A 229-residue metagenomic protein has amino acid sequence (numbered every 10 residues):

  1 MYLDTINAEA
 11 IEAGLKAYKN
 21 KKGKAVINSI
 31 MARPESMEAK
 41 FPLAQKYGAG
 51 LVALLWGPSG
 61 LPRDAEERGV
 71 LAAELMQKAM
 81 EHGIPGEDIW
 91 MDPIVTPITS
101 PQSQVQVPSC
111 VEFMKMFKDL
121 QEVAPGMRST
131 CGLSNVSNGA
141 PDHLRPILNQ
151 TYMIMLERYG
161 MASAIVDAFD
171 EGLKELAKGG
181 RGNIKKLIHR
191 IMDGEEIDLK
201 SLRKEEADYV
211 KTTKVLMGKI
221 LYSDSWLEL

Functional and structural regions predicted by a protein language model:
M1-N7, K24-P34: Catalytic beta/alpha-barrel core
E9-A13, R190-M192: Terminal amphipathic helices with adjacent charged low-complexity linkers/tails
A10, S36-A39: Short acidic active-site motifs
E12-I30: A short alpha/beta connector and helix-capping loop motif
K22, G83-I84, G218: Glycine-centered secondary-structure boundary/capping sites
A39-S201: Catalytic alpha/beta core domains of metabolic enzymes, predominantly
R181-L229: N-terminal charge/polar-biased segments
